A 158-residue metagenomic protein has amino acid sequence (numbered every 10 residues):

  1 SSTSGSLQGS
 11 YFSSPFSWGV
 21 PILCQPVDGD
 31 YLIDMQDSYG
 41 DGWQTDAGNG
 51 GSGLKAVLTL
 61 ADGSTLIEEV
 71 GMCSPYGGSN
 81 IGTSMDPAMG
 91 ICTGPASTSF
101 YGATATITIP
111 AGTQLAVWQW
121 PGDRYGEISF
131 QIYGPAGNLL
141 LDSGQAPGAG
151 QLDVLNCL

Functional and structural regions predicted by a protein language model:
S1-L158: Primarily marks secretory-pathway-exposed extracellular/lumenal segments that are disulfide- and glycosylation-prone
